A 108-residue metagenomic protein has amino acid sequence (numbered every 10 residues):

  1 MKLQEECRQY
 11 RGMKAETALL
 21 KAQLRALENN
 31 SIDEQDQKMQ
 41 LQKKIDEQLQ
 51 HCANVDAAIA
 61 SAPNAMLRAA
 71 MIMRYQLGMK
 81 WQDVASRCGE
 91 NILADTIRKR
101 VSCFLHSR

Functional and structural regions predicted by a protein language model:
M1-A62, Q82-D83, C103: N-terminal interaction/assembly modules
A62-L77: Short amphipathic alpha helix immediately N-terminal
M71, D83-S86: Hydrophobic positions on the alpha-helical face of helix-turn-helix-like DNA-binding modules
I72-Q76, G89, S102: Short amphipathic alpha-helical surface patches that mediate protein-protein
G78-K80, I92: Residue-level signal for the short linker/turn that defines the boundary of a DNA-recognition helix
C88-R100: Short, basic interhelical loop/turn and adjoining N-cap of the next helix at nucleic-acid- or acidic-partner-contacting
V101, L105-R108: DNA major-groove recognition helix of helix-turn-helix
